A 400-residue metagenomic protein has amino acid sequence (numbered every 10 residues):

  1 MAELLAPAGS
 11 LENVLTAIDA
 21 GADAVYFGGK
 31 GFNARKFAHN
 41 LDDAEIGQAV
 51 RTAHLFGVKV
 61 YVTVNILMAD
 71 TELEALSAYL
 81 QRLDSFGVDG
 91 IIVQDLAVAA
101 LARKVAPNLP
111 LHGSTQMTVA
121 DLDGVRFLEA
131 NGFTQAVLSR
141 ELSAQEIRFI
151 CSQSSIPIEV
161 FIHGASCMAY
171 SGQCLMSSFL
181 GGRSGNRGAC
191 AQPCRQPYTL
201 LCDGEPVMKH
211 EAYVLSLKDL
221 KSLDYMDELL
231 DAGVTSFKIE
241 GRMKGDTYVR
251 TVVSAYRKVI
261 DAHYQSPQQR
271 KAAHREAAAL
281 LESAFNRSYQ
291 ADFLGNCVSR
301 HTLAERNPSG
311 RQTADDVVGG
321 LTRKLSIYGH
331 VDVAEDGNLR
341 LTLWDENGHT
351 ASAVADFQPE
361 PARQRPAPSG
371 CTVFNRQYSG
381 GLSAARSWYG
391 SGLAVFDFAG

Functional and structural regions predicted by a protein language model:
M1-D19, A24-Y26, G31, A49-V50 (+5 more regions): Surface-exposed amphipathic alpha-helical tracts and adjacent flexible/coil segments at the periphery of soluble enzymes
R35-H54: Glycine-rich, positively charged N-terminal anion/phosphate-binding segment
A97-V98: Alpha-helix capping/helix-boundary segments
T118: Beta/alpha (TIM)-barrel catalytic core signal, keyed to glycine-rich beta->alpha loops juxtaposed to Asp/Glu that bind
L122-D123: Conserved nucleotide-cofactor-binding alpha/beta core module
